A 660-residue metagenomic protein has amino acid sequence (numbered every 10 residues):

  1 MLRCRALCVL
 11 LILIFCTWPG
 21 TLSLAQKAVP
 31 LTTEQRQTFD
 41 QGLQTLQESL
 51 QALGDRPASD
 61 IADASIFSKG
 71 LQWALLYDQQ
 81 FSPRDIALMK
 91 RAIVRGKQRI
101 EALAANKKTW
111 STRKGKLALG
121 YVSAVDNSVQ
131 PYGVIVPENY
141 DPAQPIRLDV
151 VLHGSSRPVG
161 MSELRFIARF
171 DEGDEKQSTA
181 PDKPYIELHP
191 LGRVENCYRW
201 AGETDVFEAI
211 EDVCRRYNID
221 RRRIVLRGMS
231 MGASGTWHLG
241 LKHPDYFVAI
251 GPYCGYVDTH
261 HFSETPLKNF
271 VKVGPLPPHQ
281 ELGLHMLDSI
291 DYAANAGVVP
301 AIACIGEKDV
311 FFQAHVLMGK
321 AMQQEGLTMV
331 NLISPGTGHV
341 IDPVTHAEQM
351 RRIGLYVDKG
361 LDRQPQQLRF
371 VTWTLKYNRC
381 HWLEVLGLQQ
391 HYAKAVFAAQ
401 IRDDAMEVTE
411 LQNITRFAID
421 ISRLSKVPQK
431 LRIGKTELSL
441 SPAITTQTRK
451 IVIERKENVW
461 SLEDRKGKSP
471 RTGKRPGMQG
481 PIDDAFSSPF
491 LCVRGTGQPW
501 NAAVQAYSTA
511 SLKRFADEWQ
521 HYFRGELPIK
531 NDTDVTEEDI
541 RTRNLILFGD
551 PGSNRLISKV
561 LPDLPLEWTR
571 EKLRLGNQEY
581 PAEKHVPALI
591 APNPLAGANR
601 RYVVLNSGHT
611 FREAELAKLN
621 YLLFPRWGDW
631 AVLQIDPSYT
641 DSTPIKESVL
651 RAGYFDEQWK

Functional and structural regions predicted by a protein language model:
Q26-A64: Amphipathic, heptad-repeat alpha-helical segments
Q26-P30, R36, Y77-I146: A domain-start/cap signature at the N-terminus of enzymes
N139-Q144, Y198-M231, L241-F247, N295: Gly/Ser-rich "nucleophile elbow"/oxyanion-hole loop immediately N-terminal to the catalytic nucleophile in hydrolases
P145-Y217: Active-site machinery of serine-nucleophile hydrolases
G154, G160-D174, D245-A294, V298-V299: Mobile cap/lid helix-loop segments that gate and shape the active-site cleft of serine hydrolases
L226-G228, Y253, C304: Short beta-strand immediately N-terminal to the catalytic nucleophile in serine-hydrolase-like folds
T265-I341, H346-G354: The feature captures the conserved acid-bearing segment of alpha/beta-hydrolase catalytic domains
A418-S422, K426-K660: Solvent-exposed alpha-helical segments and adjacent loops that form catalytic or protein-interaction surfaces
